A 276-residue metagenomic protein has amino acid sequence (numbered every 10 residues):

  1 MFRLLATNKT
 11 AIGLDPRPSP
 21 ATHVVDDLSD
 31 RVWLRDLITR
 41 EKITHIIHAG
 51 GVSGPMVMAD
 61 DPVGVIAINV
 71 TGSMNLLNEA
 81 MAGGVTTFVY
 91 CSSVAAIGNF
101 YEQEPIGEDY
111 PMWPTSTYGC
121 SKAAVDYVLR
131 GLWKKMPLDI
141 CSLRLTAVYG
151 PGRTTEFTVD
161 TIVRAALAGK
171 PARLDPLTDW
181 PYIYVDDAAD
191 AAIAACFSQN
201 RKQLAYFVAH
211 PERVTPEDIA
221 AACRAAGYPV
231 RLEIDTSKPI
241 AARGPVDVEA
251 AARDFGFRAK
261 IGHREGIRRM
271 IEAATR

Functional and structural regions predicted by a protein language model:
L28-I68: NAD(P)H-binding glycine-rich loop region in Rossmannoid oxidoreductase-like domains and their noncatalytic homologs
S29, H45, G64-G72, M112 (+3 more regions): Glycine-rich NAD(P)-binding loop of the Rossmann-fold in SDR/ketoreductase-type enzymes
M74-T117: Conserved Rossmann-fold NAD(P)-dependent oxidoreductase catalytic core, especially the SDR/UDP-sugar
W113-C141: Active-site Tyr-X1-5-Lys
A123, M136-C141, V148-D160, A168-K170 (+4 more regions): Glycine/proline-rich active-site loop of Rossmann-fold NAD(P)-dependent oxidoreductases
P151-E156, L177-A189, A205-C223, I261 (+1 more regions): Substrate-binding strand-loop-helix patch in Rossmann-like NAD(P)-dependent oxidoreductase/epimerase domains
Q203-Y206, V214-A221, Y228-R243, V248: C-terminal "lid/loop" region of Rossmann-like NAD(P)-dependent oxidoreductases
S237, H263-R276: Amphipathic terminal alpha-helices
